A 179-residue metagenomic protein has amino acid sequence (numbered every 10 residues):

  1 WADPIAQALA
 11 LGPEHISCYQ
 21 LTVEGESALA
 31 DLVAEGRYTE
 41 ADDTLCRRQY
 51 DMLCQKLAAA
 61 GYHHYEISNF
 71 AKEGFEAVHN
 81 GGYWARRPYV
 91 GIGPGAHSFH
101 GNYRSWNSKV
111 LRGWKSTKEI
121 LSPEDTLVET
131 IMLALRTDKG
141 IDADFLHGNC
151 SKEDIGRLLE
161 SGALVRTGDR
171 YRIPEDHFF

Functional and structural regions predicted by a protein language model:
W1-N149: C-terminal scaffold of the Radical SAM
E24, E153, F179: Short alpha-helical
E66, L159-R170: A short, conserved structural fragment
L133-T137, R157-L164: Short basic/hydrophobic patches in alpha-helices and adjacent helix-turn junctions that form amphipathic surface motifs
H147-S161: Short amphipathic alpha-helical interaction segments
G168-F179: Accessory beta->alpha helical hairpin/"wing" motif in late/C-terminal subdomains of nucleic-acid enzymes
